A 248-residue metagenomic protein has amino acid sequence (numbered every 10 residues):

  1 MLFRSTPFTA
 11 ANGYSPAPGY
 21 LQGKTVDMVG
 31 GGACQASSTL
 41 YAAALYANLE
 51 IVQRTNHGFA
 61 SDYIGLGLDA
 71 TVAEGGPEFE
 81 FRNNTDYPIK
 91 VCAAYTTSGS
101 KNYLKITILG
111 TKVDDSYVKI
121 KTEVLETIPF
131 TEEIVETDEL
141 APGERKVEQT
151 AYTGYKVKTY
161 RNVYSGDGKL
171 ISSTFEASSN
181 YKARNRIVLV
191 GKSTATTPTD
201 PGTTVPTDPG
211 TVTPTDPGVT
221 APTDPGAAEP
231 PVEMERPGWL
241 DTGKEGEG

Functional and structural regions predicted by a protein language model:
M1-G248: Well-ordered beta-sheet/strand-loop patches within structured domains
